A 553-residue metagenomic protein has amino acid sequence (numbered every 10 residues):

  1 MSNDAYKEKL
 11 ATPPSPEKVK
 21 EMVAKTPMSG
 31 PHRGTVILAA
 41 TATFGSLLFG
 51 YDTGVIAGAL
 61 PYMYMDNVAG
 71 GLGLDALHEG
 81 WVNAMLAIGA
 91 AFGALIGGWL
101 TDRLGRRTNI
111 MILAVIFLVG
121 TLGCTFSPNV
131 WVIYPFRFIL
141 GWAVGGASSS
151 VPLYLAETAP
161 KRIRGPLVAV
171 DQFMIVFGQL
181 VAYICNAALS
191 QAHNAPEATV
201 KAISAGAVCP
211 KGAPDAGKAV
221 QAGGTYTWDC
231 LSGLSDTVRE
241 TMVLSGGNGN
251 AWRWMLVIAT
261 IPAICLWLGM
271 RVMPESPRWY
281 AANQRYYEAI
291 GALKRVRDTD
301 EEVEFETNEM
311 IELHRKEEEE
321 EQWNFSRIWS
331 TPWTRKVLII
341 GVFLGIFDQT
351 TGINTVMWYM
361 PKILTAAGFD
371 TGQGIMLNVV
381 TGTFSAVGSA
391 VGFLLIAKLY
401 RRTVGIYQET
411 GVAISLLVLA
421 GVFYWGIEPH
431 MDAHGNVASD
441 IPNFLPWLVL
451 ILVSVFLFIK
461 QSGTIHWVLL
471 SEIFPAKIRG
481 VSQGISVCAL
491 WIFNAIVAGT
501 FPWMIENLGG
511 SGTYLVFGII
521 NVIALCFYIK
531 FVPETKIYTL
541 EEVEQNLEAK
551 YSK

Functional and structural regions predicted by a protein language model:
S2-D298, F305, I311-K553: Transmembrane-helix signature of 12-pass secondary carriers
